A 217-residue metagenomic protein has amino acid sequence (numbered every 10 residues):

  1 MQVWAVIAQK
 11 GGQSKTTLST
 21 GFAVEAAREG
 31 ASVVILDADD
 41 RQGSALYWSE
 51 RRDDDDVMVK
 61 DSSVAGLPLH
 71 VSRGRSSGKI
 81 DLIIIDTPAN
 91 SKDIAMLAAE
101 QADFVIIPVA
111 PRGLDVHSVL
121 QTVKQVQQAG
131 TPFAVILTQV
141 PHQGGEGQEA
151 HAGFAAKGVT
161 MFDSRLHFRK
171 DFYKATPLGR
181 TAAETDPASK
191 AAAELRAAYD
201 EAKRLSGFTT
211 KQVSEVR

Functional and structural regions predicted by a protein language model:
V3, I7-Q9, Q13, T20-L97 (+2 more regions): P-loop/Walker-type NTP enzyme "switch/lid" segment
G11, S44-A45, D103, T122 (+2 more regions): Generic structural signal for small/hydrophobic residues in well-ordered secondary structure, especially within
E29-A31, Q101-D103, A129-F133: Short glycine-/polar-rich loops that comprise or flank the Walker A/P-loop and associated switch/sensor motifs
D40-R41, G113, V140-G144, K170-D171: Conserved nucleotide-binding/hydrolysis micro-motifs of P-loop NTPases
N90-G113: Inter-motif core of Ras-like GTPase G domains
I107, L114-Q139, G145-A155: Anionic-ligand binding region
P141, H151-T181: Beta-strand-loop-alpha "switch" segments that mediate conformational coupling across diverse proteins
A182-R217: NTP-binding/hydrolysis catalytic cores, primarily Walker-type P-loop NTPases
